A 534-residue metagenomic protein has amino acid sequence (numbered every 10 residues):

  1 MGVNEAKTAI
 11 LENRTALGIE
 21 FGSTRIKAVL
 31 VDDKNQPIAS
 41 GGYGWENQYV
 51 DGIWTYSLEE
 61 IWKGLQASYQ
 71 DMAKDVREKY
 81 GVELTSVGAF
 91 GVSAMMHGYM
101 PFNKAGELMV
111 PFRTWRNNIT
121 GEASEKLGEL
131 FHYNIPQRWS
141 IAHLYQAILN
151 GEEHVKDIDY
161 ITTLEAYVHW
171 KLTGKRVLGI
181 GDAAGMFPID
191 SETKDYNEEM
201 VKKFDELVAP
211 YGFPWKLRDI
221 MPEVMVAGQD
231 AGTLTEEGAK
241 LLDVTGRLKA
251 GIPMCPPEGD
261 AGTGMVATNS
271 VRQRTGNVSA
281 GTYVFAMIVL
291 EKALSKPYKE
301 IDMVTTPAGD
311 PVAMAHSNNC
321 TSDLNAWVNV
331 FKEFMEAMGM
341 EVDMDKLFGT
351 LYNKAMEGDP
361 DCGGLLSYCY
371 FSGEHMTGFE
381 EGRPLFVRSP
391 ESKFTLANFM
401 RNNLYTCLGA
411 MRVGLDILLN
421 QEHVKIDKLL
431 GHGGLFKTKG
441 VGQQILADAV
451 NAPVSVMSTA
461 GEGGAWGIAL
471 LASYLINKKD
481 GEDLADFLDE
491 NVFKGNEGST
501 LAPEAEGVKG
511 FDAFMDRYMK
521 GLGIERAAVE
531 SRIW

Functional and structural regions predicted by a protein language model:
M1-M109, E125-K126, D157, R218 (+6 more regions): N-terminal glycine/serine-rich phosphate-binding loop of ATP-dependent small-molecule kinases, especially carbohydrate
G2-L11, L17-G18, E125-L178, F187-P214 (+2 more regions): Active-site core segments that coordinate phosphate-bearing ligands/cofactors across diverse enzyme families
S23-R25, T114, P136, I301: Intrinsically disordered, low-complexity sequence elements enriched in Ser/Thr/Gly/Pro
A39-S40, V110, L178, A313: A sequence-level detector of short linear motifs
R77-T114, N134-P136, H169-G181, G185-D190 (+1 more regions): Short beta-strand-loop/turn "lid" adjacent to the catalytic site in phosphate-handling enzymes
N117: Carbohydrate-associated surface elements
T120: Gly/Ser-rich phosphate-binding catalytic loop and adjacent alpha/beta segment that cradle a phosphoryl group at enzyme
